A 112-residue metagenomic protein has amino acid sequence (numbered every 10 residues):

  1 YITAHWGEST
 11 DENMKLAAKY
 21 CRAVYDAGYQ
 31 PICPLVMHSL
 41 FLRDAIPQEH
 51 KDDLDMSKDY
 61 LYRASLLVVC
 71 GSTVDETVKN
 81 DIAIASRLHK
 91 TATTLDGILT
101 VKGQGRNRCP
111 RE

Functional and structural regions predicted by a protein language model:
Y1-R111: Catalytic phosphate/metal-binding cores of nucleic-acid and nucleotide-processing enzymes, i.e., regions that mediate
